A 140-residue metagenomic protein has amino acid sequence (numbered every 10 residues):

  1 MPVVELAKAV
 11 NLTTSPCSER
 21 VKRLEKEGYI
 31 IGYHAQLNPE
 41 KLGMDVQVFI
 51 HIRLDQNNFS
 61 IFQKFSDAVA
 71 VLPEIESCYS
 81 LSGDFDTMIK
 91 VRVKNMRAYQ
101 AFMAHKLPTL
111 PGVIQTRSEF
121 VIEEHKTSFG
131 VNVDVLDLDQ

Functional and structural regions predicted by a protein language model:
M1-Q140: A compositional/biophysical signature of low hydrophobicity enriched in polar/charged and small residues
